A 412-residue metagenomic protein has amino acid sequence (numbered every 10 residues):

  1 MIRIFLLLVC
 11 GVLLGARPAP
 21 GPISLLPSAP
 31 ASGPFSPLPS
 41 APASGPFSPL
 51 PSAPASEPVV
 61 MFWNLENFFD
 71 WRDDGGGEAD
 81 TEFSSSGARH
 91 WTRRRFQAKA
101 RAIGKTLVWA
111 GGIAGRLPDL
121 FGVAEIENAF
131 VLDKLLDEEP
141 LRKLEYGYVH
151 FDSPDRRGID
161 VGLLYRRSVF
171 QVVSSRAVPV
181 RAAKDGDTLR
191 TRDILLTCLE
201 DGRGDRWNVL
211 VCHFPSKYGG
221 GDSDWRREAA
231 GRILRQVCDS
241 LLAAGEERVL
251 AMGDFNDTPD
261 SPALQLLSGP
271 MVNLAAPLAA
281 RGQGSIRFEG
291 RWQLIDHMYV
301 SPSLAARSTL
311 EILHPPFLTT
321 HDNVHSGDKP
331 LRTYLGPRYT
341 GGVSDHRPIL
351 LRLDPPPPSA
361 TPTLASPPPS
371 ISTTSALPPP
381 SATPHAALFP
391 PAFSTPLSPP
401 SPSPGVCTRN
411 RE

Functional and structural regions predicted by a protein language model:
I4-V12: Sec-dependent N-terminal signal peptides
R17, L25-L26, P49-E139, E145 (+6 more regions): N-terminal, active-site-proximal structural segment of metallo-dependent hydrolase catalytic domains
I23-A53: Long, intrinsically disordered low-complexity tandem-repeat segments
L25, L189, Q236-L250, D257-T373 (+4 more regions): Metal-dependent phosphoester-hydrolase catalytic domains
V59-N67, A88, S174-R176, R206-S216: Active-site-proximal beta-strand elements of phosphoester/diester hydrolases
L120-G122, I126-R206: Structured beta-strand-rich core segments of catalytic domains in phosphoester-bond hydrolases
N128-F130, R156-G158, K217-G219, N256-P262 (+1 more regions): Active-site environment of divalent metal-dependent phosphoester hydrolases
H150, L195, L199-L278: Extracytoplasmic, non-cytosolic globular domains
